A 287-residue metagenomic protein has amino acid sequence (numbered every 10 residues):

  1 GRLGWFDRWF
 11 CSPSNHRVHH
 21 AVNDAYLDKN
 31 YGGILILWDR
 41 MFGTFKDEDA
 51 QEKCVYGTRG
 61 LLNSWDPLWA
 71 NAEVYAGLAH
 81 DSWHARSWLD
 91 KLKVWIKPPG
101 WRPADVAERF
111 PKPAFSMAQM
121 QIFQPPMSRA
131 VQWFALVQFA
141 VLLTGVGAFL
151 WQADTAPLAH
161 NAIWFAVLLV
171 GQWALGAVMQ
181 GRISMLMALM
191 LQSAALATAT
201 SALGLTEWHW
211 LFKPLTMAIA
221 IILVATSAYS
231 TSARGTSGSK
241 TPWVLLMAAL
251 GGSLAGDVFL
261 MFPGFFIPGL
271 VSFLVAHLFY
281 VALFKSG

Functional and structural regions predicted by a protein language model:
R2-Q138, G176: Cytosolic/stromal cytosol-facing helical appendages immediately following the last transmembrane segment
L3, Q124-F134, A156-H160, M185 (+3 more regions): Membrane-interface helix-boundary signature
W5-F6, L35, A174, L205 (+2 more regions): Alpha-helical hydrophobic/aromatic positions enriched in membrane-embedded helices and signal peptides
M41-T44, L143-A153, L278-K285: Short hydrophobic alpha-helical module
D47, F149-A153, V178-G181, S227-R234 (+1 more regions): Perimembrane helix-loop junctions in membrane proteins
A76-S82, F110, Q138, H160-L168 (+4 more regions): Hydrophobic alpha-helical transmembrane segments
P125-L191: Substrate-recognition/cap regions that form aromatic- and gly/pro-loop-enriched pockets for small-molecule ligands
L189-G287: Polytopic alpha-helical membrane-helix bundles and their juxtamembrane interface segments in multi-pass membrane
